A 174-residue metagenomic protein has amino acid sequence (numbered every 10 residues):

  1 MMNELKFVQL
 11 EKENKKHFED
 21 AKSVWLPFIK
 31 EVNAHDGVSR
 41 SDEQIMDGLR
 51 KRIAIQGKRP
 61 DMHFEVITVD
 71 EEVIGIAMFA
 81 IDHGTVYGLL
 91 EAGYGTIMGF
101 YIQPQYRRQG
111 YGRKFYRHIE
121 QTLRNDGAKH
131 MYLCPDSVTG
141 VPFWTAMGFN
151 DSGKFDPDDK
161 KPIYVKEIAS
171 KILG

Functional and structural regions predicted by a protein language model:
N3-K12, E19, I29-I53: Conserved GNAT-fold acetyl-CoA-binding loop/helix
A54-P60: Short loop/turn motifs at secondary-structure junctions and domain boundaries
V66, E72-I81, T96, Y101: Conserved beta-strand in the GNAT
G88-P104, P162: Conserved acetyl-CoA binding element of GNAT-fold acetyltransferases
I102, R108-Q121, A146: Conserved acetyl-CoA-binding loop-helix of GNAT-fold acetyltransferases
L123-D136: Conserved GNAT acetyl-CoA-binding A-motif
S137-K160: Conserved active-site alpha-helix within GNAT-family acetyltransferase domains
